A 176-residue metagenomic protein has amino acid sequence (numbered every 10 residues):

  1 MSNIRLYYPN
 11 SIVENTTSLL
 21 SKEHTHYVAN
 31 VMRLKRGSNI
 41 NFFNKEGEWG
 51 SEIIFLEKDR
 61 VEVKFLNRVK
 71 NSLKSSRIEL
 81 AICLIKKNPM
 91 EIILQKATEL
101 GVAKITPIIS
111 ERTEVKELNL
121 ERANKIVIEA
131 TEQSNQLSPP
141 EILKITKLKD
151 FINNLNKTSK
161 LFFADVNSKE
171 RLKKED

Functional and structural regions predicted by a protein language model:
M1-K70: N-terminal positively charged helical leader segments and presequences
Y7, I54, K64, A81-C83 (+2 more regions): Residues in well-ordered beta-strands of folded domains
N10, K22-E23, K45, L84 (+2 more regions): Fold-independent oxyanion-binding glycine-rich loops and adjacent beta-strand/coil segments at enzyme active sites
V13-E14, T146-I152, K169-L172: A short acidic, often aromatic-flanked loop/helix-cap motif at beta-alpha or helix-coil junctions that lines enzyme
E48, N88, S168-L172: Glycine-rich nucleotide phosphate-binding loop and flanking beta-alpha elements of Rossmann-like dinucleotide-binding
E52, I92, E117, K173-K174: Short glycine-/acidic-enriched loop or helix-start segments at secondary-structure transitions that form or flank
N71-F163: RNA substrate-binding interface of SAM-dependent RNA methyltransferases
L161-D176: Active-site/ligand-binding-proximal alpha/beta "capping" segment
